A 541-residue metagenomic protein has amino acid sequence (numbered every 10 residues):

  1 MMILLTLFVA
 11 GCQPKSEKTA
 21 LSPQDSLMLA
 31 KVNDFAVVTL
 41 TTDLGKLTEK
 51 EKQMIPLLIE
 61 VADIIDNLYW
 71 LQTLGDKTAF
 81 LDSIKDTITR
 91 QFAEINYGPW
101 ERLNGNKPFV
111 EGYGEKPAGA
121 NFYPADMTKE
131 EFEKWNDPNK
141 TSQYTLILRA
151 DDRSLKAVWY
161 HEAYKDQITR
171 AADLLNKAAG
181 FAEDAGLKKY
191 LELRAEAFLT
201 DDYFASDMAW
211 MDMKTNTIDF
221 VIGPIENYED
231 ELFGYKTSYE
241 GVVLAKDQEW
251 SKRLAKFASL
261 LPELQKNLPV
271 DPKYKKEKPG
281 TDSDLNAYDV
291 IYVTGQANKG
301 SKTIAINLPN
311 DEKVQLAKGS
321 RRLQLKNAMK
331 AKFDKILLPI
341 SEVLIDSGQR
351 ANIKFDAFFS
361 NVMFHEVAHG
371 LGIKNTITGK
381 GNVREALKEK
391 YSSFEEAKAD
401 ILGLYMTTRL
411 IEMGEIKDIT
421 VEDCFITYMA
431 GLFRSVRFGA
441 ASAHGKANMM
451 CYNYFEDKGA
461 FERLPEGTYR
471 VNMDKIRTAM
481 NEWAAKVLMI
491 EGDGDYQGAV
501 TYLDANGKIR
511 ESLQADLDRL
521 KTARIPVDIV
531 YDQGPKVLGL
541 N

Functional and structural regions predicted by a protein language model:
L7-G11: C-terminal motif of bacterial Sec signal peptides marking the signal peptidase cleavage site
A20-Y190: N-terminal helix-rich structural modules
T48, S360-K374, A399, L404: Active-site recognition of the HExxH zinc-binding catalytic motif
Y160-R350, K354: Contiguous, non-catalytic segments that form substrate-binding/exosite surfaces or channel walls
D184, S392-R409: An active-site-proximal "capping" alpha-helix that borders the catalytic cofactor pocket
I373-A397: Post-HEXXH active-site segment of zinc metalloproteases
L404-L503: Long, well-structured alpha-helical subdomains associated with metal-dependent extracellular/ecto-lumenal hydrolases
A484, L488-N541: Extended, compositionally biased alpha-helical segments that mediate assembly or anchoring
